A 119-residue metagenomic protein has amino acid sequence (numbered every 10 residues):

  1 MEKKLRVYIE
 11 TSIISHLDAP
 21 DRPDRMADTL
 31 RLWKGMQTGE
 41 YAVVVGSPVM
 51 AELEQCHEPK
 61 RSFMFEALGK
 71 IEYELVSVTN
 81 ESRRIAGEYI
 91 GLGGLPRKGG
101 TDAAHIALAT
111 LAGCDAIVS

Functional and structural regions predicted by a protein language model:
M1-V45, E54-F65, G91-L92, P96: Short, well-structured N-terminal submotif of metal-dependent ribonuclease cores
F63-A67, E74-S77: Extended, non-globular alpha-helical segments
Y73-V118: Active-site neighborhoods of divalent-metal-dependent phosphate/nucleic-acid chemistry enzymes
